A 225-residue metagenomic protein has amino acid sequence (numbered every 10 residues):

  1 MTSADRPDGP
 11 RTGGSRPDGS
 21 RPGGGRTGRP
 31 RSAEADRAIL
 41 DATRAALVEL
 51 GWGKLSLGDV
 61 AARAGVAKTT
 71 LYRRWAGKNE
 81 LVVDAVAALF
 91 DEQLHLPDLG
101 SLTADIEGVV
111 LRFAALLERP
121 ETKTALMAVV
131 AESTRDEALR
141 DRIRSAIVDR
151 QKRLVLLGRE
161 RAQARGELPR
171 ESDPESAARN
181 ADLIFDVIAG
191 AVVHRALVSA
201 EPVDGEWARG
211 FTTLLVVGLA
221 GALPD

Functional and structural regions predicted by a protein language model:
M1-G23, L156-A164, V187, H194 (+1 more regions): C-terminal peripheral helix-coil segments that are non-catalytic and often amphipathic
M1-R63, E80: Basic, helix-initiating cap at the start of DNA-binding domains
I39, G77-V82, E92-Q93, I106: Short amphipathic alpha-helical segment with a characteristic S/N-K-E followed by hydrophobic residues
G65-W75: Short hydrophobic/aromatic patch on the recognition helix
E80, A85-V86, E118-R144: Amphipathic alpha-helical segments used for helix-helix packing
L94-L126, A177: Hydrophobic alpha-helical connector segments
T124, E137-R165: Amphipathic alpha-helical packing segments from all-alpha helical-bundle domains
R142-I147, A164-D186, G205-E206: All-alpha amphipathic helical-bundle segments outside canonical DNA-binding/catalytic cores that form hydrophobic
